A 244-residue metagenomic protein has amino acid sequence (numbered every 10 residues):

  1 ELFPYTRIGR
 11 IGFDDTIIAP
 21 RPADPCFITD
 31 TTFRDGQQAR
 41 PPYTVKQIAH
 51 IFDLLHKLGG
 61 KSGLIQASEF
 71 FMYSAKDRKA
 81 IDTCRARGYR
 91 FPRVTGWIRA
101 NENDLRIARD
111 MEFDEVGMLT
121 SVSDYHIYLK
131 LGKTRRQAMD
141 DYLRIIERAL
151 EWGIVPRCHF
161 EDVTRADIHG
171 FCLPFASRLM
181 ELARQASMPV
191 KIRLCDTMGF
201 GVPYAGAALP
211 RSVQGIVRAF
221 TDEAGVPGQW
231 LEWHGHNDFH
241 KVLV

Functional and structural regions predicted by a protein language model:
E1-R34, Q38: N-terminal amphipathic alpha-helix/helix-capping segment at the start of soluble metabolic enzymes
I18-I28, R40-L64, T83, R87 (+1 more regions): Alpha/beta enzyme core
R34, T197, W233-G235: Short glycine/serine/threonine-biased micro-segments
Q38, A67-F71: Metallocofactor- and cofactor-centric catalytic cores in central/energy metabolism, strongly enriched
E69, Q229-G235: A short, small-residue-rich loop immediately preceding and capping a beta-strand
M72-W97, N101-I107: N-terminal active-site wall of soluble small-molecule enzyme domains
D77, R165-I168, K241: Alpha-helix N-cap/loop-to-helix initiation residues
N237-V244: Thiamine diphosphate
